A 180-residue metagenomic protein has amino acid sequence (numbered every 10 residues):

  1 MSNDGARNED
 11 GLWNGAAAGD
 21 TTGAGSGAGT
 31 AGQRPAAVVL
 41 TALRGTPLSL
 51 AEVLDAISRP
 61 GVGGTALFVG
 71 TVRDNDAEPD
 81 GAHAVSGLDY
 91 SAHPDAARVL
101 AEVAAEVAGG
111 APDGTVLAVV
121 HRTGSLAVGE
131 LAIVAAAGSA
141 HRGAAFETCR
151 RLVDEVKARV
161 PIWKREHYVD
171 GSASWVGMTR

Functional and structural regions predicted by a protein language model:
S2-G15, G19-A132, F146-R150, D154-R180: N-terminal, polar/charged subdomain of small-to-medium soluble alpha/beta proteins
A132-S139: Short glycine-rich or small-residue beta-strand-to-loop segments that form or flank ligand, phosphate, metal/Fe-S
H141-A145: Beta-rich strand-turn-strand
